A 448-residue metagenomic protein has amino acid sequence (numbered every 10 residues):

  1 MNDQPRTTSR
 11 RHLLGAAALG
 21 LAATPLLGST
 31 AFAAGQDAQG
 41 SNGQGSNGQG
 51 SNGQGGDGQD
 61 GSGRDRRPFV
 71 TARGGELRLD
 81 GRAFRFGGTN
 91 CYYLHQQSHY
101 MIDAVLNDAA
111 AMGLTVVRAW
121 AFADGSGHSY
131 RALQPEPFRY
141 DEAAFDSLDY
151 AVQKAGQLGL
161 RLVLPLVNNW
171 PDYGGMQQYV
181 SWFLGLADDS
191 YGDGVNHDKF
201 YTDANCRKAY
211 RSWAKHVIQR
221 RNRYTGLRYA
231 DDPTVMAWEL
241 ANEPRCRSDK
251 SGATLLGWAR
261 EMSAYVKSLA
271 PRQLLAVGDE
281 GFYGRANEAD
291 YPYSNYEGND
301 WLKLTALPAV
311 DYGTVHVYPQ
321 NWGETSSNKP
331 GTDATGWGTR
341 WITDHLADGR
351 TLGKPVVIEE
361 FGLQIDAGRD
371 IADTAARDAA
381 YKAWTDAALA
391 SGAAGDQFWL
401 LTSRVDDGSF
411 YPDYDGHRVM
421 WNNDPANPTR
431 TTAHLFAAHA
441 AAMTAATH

Functional and structural regions predicted by a protein language model:
M1-T8, L19-P25: N-terminal secretory signal peptides
D3, T7-T8, G61-R64, T115: Intrinsically disordered, low-complexity regions enriched in serine, threonine, proline and polar/charged residues
P5-L14, G28-T30: Twin-arginine (Tat) signal peptide motif
G20, L26, A34-D37, S41 (+2 more regions): Compositionally biased non-globular segments, especially hydrophobic aliphatic-rich helices of signal peptides
T24-S29, F282: Hydrophobic alpha-helical segments of integral membrane proteins
L27-R67: C-terminal segment of N-terminal export signals and the immediately downstream linker at the start of the mature
G63-T325, P330-K354, F361, I365-H439: Active-site mouth of glycoside hydrolases
